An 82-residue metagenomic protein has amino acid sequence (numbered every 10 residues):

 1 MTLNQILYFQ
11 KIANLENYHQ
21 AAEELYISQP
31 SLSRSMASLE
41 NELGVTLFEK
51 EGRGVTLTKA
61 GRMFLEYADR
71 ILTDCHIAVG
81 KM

Functional and structural regions predicted by a protein language model:
T2-Q5, Q29, G61: The N-cap/first-turn positions of alpha helices within or immediately adjacent to helix-turn-helix DNA-binding domains
I6, I12, M36-A37, C75: Hydrophobic a/d positions of heptad-repeat alpha-helices that form coiled-coil
I6-A13, T58, L65: Hydrophobic residues on short alpha-helical segments
Q10-S31: Short helix-boundary/capping micro-motifs
N17-Y18, M36, K50: Helix-turn-helix DNA-binding elements, focusing on the entry/boundary residues of the two helices that contact DNA
S28, S35-S38: Residues within the DNA-recognition helix of helix-turn-helix
E40-L57: A short LG(V/I)-centered, amphipathic sequence patch enriched for acidic residue(s) preceding the LG motif
E42-L43, F64-M82: Alpha-helical linker/hinge and terminal dimerization helices associated with HTH transcriptional regulators
